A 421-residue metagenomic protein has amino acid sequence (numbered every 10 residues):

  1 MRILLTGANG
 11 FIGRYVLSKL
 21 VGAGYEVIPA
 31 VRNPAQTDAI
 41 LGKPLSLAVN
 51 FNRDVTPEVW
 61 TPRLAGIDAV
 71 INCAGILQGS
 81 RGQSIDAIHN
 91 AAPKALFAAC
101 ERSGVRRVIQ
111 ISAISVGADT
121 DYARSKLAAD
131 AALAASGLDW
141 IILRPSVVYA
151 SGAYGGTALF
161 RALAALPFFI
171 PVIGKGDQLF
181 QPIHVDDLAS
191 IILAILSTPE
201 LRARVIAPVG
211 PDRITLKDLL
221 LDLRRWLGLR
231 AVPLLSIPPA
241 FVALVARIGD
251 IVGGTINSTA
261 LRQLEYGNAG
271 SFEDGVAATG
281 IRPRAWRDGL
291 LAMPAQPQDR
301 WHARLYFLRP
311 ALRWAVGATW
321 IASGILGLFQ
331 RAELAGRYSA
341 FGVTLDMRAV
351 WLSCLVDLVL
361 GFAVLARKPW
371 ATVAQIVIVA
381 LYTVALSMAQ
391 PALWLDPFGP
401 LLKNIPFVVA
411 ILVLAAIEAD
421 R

Functional and structural regions predicted by a protein language model:
I3-A23: N-terminal Rossmann NAD(P)H-binding glycine-rich loop of SDR-like oxidoreductase domains
A39, P44-K94, A99-R102, I114-G117: NAD(P)H-binding glycine-rich loop region in Rossmannoid oxidoreductase-like domains and their noncatalytic homologs
D86-N90, A118-A128, V147-A158, Q178-P182 (+2 more regions): Short-chain dehydrogenase/reductase
S112, D130-G152: Conserved beta-loop-beta element that borders a ligand/cofactor-binding pocket
A162-I183, I191-I195, P199-R202, A207-V209: A conserved pocket-lining segment of Rossmann-fold NAD(P)-dependent short-chain dehydrogenase/reductase
I195-N257, G270-R309: Mid/C-terminal beta-alpha module of Rossmann-like enzyme folds, strongest in SDR-family dehydrogenases/epimerases
S258-A332, D346-R421: Extended, low-polarity transmembrane helix blocks
